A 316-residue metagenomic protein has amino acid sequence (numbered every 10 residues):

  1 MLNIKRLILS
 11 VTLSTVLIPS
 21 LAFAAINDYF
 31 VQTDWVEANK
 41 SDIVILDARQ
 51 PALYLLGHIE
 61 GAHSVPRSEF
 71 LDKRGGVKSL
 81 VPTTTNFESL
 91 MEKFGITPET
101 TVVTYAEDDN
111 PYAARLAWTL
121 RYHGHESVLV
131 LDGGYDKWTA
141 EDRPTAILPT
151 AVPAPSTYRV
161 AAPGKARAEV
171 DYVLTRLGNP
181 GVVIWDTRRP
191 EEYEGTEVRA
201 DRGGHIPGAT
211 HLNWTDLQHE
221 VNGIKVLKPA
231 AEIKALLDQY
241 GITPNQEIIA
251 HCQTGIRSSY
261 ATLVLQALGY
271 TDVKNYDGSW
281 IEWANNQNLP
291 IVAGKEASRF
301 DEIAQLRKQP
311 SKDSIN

Functional and structural regions predicted by a protein language model:
M1-V11: Bacterial N-terminal signal peptides that target proteins for export
S10-S20: Bacterial N-terminal signal peptides
A25-I26, L71-K73, D136-P207, N288-N316: Active-site neighborhoods of enzymes that stabilize oxyanions during catalysis
A25-P98, R176-N245: Positively charged, proline/Ser/Thr-rich regional signature most characteristic of the Rhodanese/CDC25-like
V36, A62, L120, W138 (+5 more regions): Terminal peptide-recognition signature
A48-P51, V65-S68, Y105-E107, L131-G134 (+4 more regions): Active-site-proximal beta-strand/loop segments in catalytic clefts of secreted hydrolases
V81-R176, T196-E197, G204, R257-V273 (+1 more regions): Thiolate-centered catalytic microenvironments shared by cysteine-dependent enzyme domains
A235, Y240-E296: C-terminal soluble interaction/assembly domains
